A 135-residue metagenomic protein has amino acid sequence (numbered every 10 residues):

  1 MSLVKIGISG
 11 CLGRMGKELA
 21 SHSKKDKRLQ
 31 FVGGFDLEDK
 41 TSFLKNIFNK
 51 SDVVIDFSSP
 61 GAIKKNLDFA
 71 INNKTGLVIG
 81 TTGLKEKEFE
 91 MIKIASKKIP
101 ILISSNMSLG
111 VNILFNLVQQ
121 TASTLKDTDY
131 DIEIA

Functional and structural regions predicted by a protein language model:
S2-I6: Extreme N-terminal starter segment of soluble prokaryotic enzymes
S9-L12, G16-A20: N-terminal Rossmann NAD(P)H-binding glycine-rich loop of SDR-like oxidoreductase domains
H22-F43: NAD(P)-binding Rossmann-fold cofactor-contacting core
S42-K50: Short amphipathic alpha-helix with an adjacent loop that forms part of the alpha/beta core around
V54-N72, G83-K87: Beta-loop-alpha module in the N-terminal Rossmann-like domain of NAD(P)-dependent dehydrogenases, especially those
D68, T81-I103, N112-Q120: Rossmann-fold NAD(P)-binding glycine/threonine-rich loop
G76, M91-S108, L125-Y130: Rossmann-fold dehydrogenase core element
L109, I113-A135: Conserved anion/nucleotide-ligand pocket segment
